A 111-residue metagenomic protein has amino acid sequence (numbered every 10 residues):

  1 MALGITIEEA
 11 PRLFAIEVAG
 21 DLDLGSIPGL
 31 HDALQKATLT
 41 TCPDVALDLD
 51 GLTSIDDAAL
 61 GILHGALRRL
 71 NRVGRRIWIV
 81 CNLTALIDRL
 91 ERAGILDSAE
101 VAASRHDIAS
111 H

Functional and structural regions predicted by a protein language model:
M1-H111: STAS-like cytosolic regulatory interaction modules
